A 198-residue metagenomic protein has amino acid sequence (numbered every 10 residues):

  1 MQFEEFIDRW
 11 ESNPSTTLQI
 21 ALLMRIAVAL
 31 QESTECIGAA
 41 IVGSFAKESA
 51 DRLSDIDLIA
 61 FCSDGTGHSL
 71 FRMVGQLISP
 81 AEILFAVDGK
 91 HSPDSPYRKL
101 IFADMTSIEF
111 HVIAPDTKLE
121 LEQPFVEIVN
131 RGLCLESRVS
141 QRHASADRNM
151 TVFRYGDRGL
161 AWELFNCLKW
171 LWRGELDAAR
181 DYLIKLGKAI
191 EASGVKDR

Functional and structural regions predicted by a protein language model:
M1: Interfaces and regulatory segments of ATP-dependent nucleotide/adenylate/phosphodiester-chemistry enzymes
E5-V28, T34, F45-E48, A60-F110: Metal-dependent nucleotidyltransferase catalytic core
Q19, A29, G156-L160: Generic alpha-helical segment signature
G38-I41: Hydrophobic/anchoring residues in structured secondary elements
A46, D51, D177: Short, flexible micro-motifs
R52-I56: A short, glycine/Asx- and small/polar-enriched loop/turn that sits immediately N-terminal to a beta-strand
D104-C134: Acidic, glycine- and histidine-enriched catalytic cores of nucleic acid- and nucleotide-handling enzymes, centered on
R138-R198: Conserved nucleotidyltransferase catalytic core and NTase-mimicking acidic/glycine-rich helix/loop elements in nucleic
